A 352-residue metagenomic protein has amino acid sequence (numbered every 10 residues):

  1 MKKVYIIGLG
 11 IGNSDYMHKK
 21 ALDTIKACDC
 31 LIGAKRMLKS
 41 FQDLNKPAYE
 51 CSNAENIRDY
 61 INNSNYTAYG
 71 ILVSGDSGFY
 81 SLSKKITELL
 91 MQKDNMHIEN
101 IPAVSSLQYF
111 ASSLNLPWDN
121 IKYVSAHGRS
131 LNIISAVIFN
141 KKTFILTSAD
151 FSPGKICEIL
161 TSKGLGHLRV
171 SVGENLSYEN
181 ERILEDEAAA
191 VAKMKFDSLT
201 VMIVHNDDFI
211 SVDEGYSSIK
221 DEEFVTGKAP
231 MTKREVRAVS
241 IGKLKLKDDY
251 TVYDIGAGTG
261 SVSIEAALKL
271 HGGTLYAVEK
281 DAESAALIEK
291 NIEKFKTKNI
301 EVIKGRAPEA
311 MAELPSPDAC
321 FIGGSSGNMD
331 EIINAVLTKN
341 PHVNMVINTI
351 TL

Functional and structural regions predicted by a protein language model:
M1-I101, Q108, G272-L275, E279-D281 (+1 more regions): Class I S-adenosyl-L-methionine
K2-I6, K19, C51-N53, A68-Y69 (+1 more regions): A contiguous loop/helix-start segment that scaffolds small-molecule binding in enzyme catalytic cores
S106-F139, S148, S152: Short, glycine-/small-residue-rich phosphate/pyrophosphate-handling segment
D249-G258: Conserved class I S-adenosyl-L-methionine
T259-H271: Conserved SAM-binding loop of SAM-dependent methyltransferases across substrates and taxa, primarily the Class I
L268-L275, P341: Conserved S-adenosyl-L-methionine
K280-A285, E301-L352: S-adenosylmethionine
I288-E289: Conserved SAM-binding loop
